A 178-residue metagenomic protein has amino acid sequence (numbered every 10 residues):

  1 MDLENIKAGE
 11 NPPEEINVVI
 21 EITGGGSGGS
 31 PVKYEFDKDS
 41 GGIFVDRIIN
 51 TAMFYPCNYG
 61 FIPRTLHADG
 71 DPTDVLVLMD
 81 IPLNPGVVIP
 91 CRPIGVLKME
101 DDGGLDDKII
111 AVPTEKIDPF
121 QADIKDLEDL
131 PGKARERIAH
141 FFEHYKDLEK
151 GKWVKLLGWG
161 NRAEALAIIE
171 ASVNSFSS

Functional and structural regions predicted by a protein language model:
M1-S178: Hydrophobic N-terminal alpha-helices or hydrophobic patches in metabolic proteins across all domains of life
